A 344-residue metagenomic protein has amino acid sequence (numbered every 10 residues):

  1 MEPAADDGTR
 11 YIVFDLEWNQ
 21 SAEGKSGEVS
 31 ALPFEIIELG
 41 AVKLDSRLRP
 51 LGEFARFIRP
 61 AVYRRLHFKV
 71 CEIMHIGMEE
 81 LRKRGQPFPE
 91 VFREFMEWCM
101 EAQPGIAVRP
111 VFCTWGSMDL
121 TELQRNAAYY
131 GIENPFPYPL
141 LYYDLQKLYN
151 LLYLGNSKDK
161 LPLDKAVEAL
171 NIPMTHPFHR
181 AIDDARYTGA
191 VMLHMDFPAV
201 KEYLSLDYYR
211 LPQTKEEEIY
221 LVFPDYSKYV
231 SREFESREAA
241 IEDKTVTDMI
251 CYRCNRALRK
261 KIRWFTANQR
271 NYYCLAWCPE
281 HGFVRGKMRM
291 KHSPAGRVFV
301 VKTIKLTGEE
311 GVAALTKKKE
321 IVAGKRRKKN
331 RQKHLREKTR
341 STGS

Functional and structural regions predicted by a protein language model:
E2-P3, H194-S344: Acidic two-metal-ion nuclease catalytic site recognized across multiple nuclease folds, prominently DnaQ/RNase D-T
E2-T121, F283-K328: Conserved non-catalytic scaffold segment of RNase H-like nuclease domains
K25-E28, P162-D164, E233-E235: Short secondary-structure boundary micro-motifs
E28, M78, R82, P110 (+3 more regions): A general structural-boundary detector
L32-L39, K43-M74, A102-V230, V298-F299: Metal-dependent phosphoesterase core characteristic of DEDDh/y 3'-5' exonuclease domains
R82, Y138, P177-F178, I262 (+1 more regions): Short loop/turn and capping residues at structural boundaries
E90, R186, R270: Short Asp/Glu-rich motifs
